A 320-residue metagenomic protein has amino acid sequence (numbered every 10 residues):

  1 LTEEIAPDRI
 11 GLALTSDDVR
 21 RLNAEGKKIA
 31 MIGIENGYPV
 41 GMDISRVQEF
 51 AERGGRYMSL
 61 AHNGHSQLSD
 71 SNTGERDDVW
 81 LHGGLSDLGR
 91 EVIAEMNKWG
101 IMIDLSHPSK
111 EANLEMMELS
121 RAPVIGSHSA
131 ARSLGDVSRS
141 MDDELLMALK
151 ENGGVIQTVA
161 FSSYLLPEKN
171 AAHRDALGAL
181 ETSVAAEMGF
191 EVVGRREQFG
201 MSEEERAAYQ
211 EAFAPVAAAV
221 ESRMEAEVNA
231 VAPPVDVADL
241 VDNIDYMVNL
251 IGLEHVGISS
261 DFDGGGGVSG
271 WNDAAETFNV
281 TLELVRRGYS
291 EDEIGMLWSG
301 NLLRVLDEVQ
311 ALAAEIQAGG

Functional and structural regions predicted by a protein language model:
L1-I44, L60-S66, T73-G83, L88-K98 (+1 more regions): A metal-dependent hydrolase metal-coordination microenvironment
T15, E35-G37, N63-H65, I101 (+4 more regions): Active-site beta-loop-alpha junctions enriched in small/polar residues
T15, G54, I103, H128 (+4 more regions): Conserved, mostly hydrophobic/aromatic
M42-E52, R56, G74-I125, S138-G154 (+1 more regions): Histidine/acidic residue-rich metal-binding segments in metalloenzymes
D142-R223: Aromatic-lined glycan-binding groove of carbohydrate-active enzymes
T158-A160, I251-A274: Short acidic/histidine-rich active-site segments
A217-A238, D242-D245, E291-L306: C-terminal helical cap
N272-G320: Mid-to-C-terminal alpha-helical segments outside catalytic/metal-binding sites
